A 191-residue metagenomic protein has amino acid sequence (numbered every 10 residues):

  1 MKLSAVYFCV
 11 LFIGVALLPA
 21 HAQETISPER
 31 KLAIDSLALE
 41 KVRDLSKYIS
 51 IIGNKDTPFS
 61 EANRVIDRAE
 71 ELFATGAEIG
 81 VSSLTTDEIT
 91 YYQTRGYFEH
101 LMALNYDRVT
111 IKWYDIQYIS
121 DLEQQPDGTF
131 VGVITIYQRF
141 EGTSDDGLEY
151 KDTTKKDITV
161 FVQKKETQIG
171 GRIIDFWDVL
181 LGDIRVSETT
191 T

Functional and structural regions predicted by a protein language model:
M1-E29: Bacterial Sec-dependent N-terminal signal peptides
A22-R64: Short, low-complexity N-terminal intrinsically disordered segments enriched in polar/charged residues
E24-R30, K112, L122, I134: Acidic, Ser/Thr/Gly/Pro-rich low-complexity intrinsically disordered regions that serve as flexible linkers
I49, F73, L101, V160-E166: Hydrophobic, Leu/Ile/Phe/Ala-enriched alpha-helical segments that form helix-helix packing faces
I51-N54, P58-D67, S83, I111-I116 (+1 more regions): Short glycine-rich, low-complexity/disordered patches
A62-T110: Short solvent-exposed beta->alpha transition segments
L104-E123: C-terminal extensions
Q117-T191: Exposed beta-sheet edge and beta->alpha loop/turn motif
